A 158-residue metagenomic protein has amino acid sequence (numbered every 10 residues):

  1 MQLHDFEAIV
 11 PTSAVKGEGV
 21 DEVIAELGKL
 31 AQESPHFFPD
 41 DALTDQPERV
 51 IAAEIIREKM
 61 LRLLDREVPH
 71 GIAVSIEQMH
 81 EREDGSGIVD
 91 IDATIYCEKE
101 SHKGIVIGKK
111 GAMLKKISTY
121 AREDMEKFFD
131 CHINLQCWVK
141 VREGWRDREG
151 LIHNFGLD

Functional and structural regions predicted by a protein language model:
M1-E48: Canonical P-loop GTPase G-domain recognition
M1-I9, L63, H80-D90: Conserved C-terminal guanine-recognition region of P-loop GTPase G domains, centered on the G4
M1-Q2, D21-K29, E54, E58 (+5 more regions): Solvent-exposed alpha-helical segments within well-ordered globular domains of core cellular machineries
I9-P11, F37-I51, E58, E100-G111 (+1 more regions): Short hinge/gating elements
V15, E77-E81, W138-R142: Short loop/turn motifs enriched for small/polar and acidic residues
P35-P39, L61-A73, K127, C131: Active-site phosphate-binding and catalytic loops of NTP-dependent enzymes
D45-R66, I72-E81: Conserved catalytic-core segments of large NTP-driven translation/proteostasis enzymes
P69, D84-D158: C-terminal effector/interaction modules appended to NTPase cores
